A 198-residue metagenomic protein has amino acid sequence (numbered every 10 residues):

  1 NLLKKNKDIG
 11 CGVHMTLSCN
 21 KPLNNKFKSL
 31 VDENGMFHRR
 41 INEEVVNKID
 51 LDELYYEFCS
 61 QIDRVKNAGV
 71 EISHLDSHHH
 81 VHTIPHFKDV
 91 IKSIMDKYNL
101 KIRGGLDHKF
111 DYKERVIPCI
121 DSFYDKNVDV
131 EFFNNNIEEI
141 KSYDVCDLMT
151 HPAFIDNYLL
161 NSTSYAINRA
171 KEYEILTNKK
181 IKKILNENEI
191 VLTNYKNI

Functional and structural regions predicted by a protein language model:
N1-H74, H82-I198: Terminal accessory/targeting
